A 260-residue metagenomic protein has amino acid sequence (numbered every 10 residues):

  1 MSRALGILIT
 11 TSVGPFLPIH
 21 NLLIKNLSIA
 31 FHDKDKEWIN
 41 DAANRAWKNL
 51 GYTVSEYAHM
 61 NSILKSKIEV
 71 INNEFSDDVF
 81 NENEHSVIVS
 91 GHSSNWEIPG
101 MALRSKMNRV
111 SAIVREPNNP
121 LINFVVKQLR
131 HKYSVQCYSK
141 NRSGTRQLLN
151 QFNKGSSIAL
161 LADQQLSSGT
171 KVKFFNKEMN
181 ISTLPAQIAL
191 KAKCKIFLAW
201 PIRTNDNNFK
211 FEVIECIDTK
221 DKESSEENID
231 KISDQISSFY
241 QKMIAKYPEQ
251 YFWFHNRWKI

Functional and structural regions predicted by a protein language model:
M1-S90, K132: Membrane-anchoring hydrophobic helices of lipid-metabolizing enzymes
I19-L22, N119-P120, M179-S182: Active-site metal-coordination segments of metallo-dependent hydrolases
L23, P99, V125-V126, G144 (+2 more regions): Hydrophobic alpha-helical segments typical of transmembrane helices and their membrane-interface/capping positions
D33, N40, N44, F80-E82 (+2 more regions): Non-catalytic C-terminal accessory region of glycerolipid acyltransferases and related lyso-lipid remodeling enzymes
I63-V70, R115, S134-K140, F174-N176 (+1 more regions): Short, flexible loop segments at the rims of nucleotide/cofactor-binding pockets, characterized by
S76-D77, G100-M101, V126-K127, L148-L149 (+1 more regions): Short amphipathic alpha-helical segments and helix-helix/interface helices
E84-R142, S167-V172: Catalytic core of membrane glycerolipid acyltransferases/transacylases, capturing the structured, soluble-facing
